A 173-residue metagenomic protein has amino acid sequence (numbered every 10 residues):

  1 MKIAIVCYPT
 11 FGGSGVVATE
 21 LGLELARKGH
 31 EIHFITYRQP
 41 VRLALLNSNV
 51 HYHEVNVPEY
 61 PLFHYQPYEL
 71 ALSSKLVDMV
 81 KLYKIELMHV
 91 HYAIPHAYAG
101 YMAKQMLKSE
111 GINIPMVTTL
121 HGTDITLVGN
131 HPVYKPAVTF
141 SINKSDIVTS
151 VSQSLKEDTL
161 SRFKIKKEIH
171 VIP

Functional and structural regions predicted by a protein language model:
M1-V41, L46-H53: N-terminal subdomain of nucleotide-sugar transferases
K2, E31-H33, P115, I147 (+1 more regions): Residues at the starts of beta-strands that form the adenosine-phosphate
Y8, L120-T123, P173: Histidine-centered beta-alpha loop that forms part of the nucleotide-sugar donor binding/catalytic region in diverse
P40, P95, S154-K156: Alpha-helix capping/helix-boundary segments
P61-M88, A97-M102, P132-P136, F140: An amphipathic, basic-hydrophobic alpha-helix
K108-V117, T123-F140, E157: Nucleotide-sugar donor phosphate/pyrophosphate-binding loop at the beta->alpha transition of glycosyltransferases
K144-S152: A short beta-strand/loop micro-motif in the catalytic core of glycosyltransferases that engages the nucleotide-sugar
K156-P173: Helix-loop-beta element that forms the nucleotide-linked donor phosphate-binding surface in glycosyltransferases
